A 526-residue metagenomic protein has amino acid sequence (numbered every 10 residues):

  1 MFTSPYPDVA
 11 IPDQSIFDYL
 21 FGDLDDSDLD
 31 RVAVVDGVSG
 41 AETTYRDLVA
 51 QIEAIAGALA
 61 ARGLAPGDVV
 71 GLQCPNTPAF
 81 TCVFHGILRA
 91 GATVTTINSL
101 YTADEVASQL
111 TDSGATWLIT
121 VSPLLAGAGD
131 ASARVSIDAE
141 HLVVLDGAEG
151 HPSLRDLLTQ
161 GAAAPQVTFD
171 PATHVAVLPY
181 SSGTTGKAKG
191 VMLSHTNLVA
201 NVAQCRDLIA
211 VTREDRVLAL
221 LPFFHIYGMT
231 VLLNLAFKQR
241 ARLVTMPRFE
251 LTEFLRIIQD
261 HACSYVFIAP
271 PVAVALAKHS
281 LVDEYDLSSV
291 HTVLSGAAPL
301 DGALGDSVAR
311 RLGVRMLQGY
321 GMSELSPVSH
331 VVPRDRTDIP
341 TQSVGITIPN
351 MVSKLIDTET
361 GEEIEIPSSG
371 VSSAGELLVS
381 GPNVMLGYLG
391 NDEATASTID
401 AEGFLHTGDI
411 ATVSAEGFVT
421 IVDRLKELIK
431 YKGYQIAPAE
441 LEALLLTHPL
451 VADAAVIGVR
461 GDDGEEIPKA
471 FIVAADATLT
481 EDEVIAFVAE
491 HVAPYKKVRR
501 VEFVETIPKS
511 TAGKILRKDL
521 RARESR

Functional and structural regions predicted by a protein language model:
D30, E149-G150, A162-Y180, K187 (+1 more regions): Conserved pre-ATP/AMP-binding loop-to-beta segment of ANL
A33-T77, T81-H85, T102-A107, R155: Conserved AMP-binding/adenylate-forming core of the ANL superfamily
E42-R46, A176-A200: Conserved AMP-binding A3 loop
A61-R62, R89-T159, P165, C263 (+1 more regions): Structural core segment of the AMP-binding/adenylate-forming
Y101, L118-T120, V266, G381 (+5 more regions): AMP-binding/adenylate-forming catalytic core of the ANL superfamily
V199-R216, F224-S264, A275-H279: Conserved AMP-binding/adenylation subdomain of ANL enzymes
C263-I268, A277-I339, V352: Gly/Ser/Thr-rich phosphate-binding loop
K354-L378, S397, A415-E416, A477-E481 (+1 more regions): Conserved beta-loop-beta connector loops within the AMP-binding
